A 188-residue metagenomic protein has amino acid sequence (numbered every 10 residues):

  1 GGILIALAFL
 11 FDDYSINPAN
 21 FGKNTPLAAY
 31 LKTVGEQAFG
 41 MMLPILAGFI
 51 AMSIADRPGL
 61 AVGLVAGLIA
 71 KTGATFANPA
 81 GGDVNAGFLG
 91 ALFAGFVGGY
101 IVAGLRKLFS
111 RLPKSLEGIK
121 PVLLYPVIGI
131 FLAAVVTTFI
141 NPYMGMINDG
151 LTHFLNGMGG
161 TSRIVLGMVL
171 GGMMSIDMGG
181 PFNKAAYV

Functional and structural regions predicted by a protein language model:
G1-K114, G118-V188: Pore-lining transmembrane helices
